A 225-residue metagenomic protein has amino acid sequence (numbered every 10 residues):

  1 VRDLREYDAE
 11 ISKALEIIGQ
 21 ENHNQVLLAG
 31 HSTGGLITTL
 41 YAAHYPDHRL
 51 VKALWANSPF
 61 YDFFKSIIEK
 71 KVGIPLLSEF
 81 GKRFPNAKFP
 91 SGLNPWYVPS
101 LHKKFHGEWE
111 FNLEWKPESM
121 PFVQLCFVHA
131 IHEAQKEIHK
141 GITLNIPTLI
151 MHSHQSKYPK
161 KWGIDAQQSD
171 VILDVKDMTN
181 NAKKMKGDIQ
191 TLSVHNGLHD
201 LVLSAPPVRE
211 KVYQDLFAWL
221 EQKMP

Functional and structural regions predicted by a protein language model:
V1-G19: Alpha/beta-hydrolase active-site loop
Q20-S32: Alpha/beta-hydrolase fold nucleophile elbow
A29, T33, I37-V123: Alpha/beta-hydrolase-fold enzymes
F122-G141: Active-site nucleophile elbow and catalytic-triad environment of alpha/beta-hydrolase enzymes
I150-H152: Short beta-strand/loop motif that positions the catalytic acidic residue of the alpha/beta-hydrolase fold
H154-S193: Conserved loop-alpha-helix segment in the C-terminal half of the alpha/beta-hydrolase fold that carries the catalytic
D188-P225: Catalytic active-site module of serine/aspartate enzymes centered on a nucleophile-bearing elbow/loop
